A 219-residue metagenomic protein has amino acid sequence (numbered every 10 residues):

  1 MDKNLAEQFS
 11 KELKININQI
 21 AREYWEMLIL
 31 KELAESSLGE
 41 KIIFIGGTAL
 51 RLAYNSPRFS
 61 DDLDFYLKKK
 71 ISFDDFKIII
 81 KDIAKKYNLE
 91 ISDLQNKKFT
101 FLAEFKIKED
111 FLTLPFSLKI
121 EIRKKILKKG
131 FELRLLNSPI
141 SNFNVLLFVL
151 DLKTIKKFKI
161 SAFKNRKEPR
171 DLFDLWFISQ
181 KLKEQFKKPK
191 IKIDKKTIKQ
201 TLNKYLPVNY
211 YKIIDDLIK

Functional and structural regions predicted by a protein language model:
M1-M27, E32-I42, A53-S56, K68-K219: Structured mid-to-C-terminal alpha-helical surface segments
F44-T48: Glycine-rich beta-strand-to-loop/alpha-helix junction loops that act as flexible
S60: Anion-coordinating catalytic cores for phosphoryl-, nucleotidyl-, and glycosidic chemistry
D64-Y66: Short cationic amphipathic helices and targeting signals
